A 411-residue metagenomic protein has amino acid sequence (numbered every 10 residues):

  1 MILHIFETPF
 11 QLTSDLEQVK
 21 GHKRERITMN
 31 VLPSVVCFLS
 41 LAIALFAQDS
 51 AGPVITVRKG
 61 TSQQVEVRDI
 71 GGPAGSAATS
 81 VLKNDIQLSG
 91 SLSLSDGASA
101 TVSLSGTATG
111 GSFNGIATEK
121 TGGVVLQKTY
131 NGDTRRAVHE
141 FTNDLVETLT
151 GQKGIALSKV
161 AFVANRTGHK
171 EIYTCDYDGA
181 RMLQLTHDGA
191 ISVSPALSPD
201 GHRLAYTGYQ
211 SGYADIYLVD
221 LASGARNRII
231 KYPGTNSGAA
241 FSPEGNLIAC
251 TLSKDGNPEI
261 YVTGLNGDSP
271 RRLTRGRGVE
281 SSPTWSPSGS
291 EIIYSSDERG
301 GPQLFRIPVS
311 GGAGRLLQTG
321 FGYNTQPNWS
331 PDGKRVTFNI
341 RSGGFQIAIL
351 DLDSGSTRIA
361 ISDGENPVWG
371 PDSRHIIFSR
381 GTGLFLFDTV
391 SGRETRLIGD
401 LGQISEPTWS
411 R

Functional and structural regions predicted by a protein language model:
E25-V36: Bacterial N-terminal signal peptides that target proteins for export
S34-A44: Bacterial N-terminal signal peptides
A47-N84: A structural "domain/chain start" motif
Q48-S62, Q127-T186: C-terminal/domain-edge helix-coil "capping" segments
T79-A98, D144: Periplasmic N-terminal accessory/gating domains of Gram-negative outer-membrane beta-barrel systems
A98-D144: Amphipathic beta-strand/beta-sheet edge segments enriched in Tyr/Trp
T148, A190-T207, N227, K231-T251 (+4 more regions): Conserved beta-propeller blade repeats
G168-L183, T207-R228, L247, S253-R272 (+5 more regions): Beta-propeller blade-edge and WD-like acidic-aromatic loop motif
